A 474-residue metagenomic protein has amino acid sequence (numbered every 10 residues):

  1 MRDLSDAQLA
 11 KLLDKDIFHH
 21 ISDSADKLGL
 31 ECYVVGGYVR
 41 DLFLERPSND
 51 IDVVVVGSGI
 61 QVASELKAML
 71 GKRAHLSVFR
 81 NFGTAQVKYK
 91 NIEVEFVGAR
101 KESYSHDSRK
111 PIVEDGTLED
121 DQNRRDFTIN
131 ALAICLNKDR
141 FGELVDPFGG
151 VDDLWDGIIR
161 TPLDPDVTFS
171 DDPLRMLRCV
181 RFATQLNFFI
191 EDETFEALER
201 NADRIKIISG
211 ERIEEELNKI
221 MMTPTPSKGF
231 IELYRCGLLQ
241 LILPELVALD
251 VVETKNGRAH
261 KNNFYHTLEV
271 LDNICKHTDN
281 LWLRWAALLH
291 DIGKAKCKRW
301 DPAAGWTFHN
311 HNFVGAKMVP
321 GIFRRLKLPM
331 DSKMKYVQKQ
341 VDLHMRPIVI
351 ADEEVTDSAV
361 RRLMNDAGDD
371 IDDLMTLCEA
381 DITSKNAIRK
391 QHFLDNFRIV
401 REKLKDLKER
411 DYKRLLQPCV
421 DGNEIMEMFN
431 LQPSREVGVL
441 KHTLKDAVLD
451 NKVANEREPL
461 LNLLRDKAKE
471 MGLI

Functional and structural regions predicted by a protein language model:
M1-I474: Catalytic cores of the polymerase beta-like nucleotidyltransferase superfamily and closely associated nucleotide
